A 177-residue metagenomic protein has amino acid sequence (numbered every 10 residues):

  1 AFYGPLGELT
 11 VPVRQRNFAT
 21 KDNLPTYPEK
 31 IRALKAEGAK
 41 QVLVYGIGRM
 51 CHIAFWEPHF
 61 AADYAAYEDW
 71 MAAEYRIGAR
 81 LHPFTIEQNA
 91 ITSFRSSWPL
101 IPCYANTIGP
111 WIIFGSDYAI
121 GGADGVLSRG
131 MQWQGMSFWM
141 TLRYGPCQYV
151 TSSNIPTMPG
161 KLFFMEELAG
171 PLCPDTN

Functional and structural regions predicted by a protein language model:
A1-V42, L100: Ligand-binding beta-strand-loop-alpha-helix segment within the catalytic cores of soluble metabolic enzymes
A19, V44-G48, G122-D124, M165: Short beta-strand segments
T20, S96-I101, M140-L142: Short, flexible loop segments at the rims of nucleotide/cofactor-binding pockets, characterized by
K21, P25, V42-Y45, D63-E68 (+1 more regions): Domain-scale recognition of functional cores that engage charged ligands
P28-D63: Internal active-site segments that recognize and position negatively charged phosphoryl groups and nucleotide moieties
A54-P102: Class I SAM-dependent methyltransferase SAM-binding "motif I" and its flanking Rossmann-like core
I108-W111, G115-N177: ATP/nucleoside-binding phosphotransfer catalytic cores, i.e., glycine-rich phosphate-binding loops
